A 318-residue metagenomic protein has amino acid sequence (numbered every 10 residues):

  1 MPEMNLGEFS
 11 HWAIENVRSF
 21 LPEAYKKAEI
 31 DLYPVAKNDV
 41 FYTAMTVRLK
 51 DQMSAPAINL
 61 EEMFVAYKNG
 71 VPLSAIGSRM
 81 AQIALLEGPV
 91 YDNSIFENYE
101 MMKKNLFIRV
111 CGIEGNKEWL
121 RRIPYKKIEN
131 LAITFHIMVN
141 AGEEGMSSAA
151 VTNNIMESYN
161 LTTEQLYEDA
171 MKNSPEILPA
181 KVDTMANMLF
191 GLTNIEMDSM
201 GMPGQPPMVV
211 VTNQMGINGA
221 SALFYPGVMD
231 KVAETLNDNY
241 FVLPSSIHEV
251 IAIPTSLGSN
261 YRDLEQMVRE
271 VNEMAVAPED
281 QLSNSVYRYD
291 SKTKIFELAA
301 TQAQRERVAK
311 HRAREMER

Functional and structural regions predicted by a protein language model:
M1-N38: N-terminal alpha-helical "arm" segments
P2, P203-N218: Short low-complexity stretches enriched in small and charged residues
N5-A13, P72, T162, L166 (+3 more regions): Short amphipathic alpha-helical segments
A13-Y25, M80, A170, V232-L236 (+1 more regions): Hydrophobic, Leu/Ile/Phe/Ala-enriched alpha-helical segments that form helix-helix packing faces
I14-R18, K27, A55-L60, Y240 (+2 more regions): Intrinsically disordered, low-complexity regions
A24-V210: Charged, alpha-helical interface segments at or near domain boundaries
N213-R318: C-terminal structured domains
